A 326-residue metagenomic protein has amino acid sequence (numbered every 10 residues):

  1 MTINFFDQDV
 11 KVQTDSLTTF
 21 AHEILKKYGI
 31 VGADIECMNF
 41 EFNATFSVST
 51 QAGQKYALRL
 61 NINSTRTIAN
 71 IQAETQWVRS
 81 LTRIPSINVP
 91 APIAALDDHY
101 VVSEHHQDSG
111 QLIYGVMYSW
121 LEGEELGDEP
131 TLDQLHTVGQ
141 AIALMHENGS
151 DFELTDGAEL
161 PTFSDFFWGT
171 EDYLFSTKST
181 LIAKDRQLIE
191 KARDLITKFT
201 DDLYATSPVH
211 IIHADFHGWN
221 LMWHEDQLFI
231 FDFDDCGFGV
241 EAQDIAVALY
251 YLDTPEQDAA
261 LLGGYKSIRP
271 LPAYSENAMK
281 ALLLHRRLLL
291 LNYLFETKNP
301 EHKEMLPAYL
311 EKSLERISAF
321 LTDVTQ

Functional and structural regions predicted by a protein language model:
M1-A94, Q227, T325-Q326: Conserved NTP-binding catalytic cores of kinases and kinase-like/nucleotidyltransferase enzymes across multiple kinase
T2-F6, L290-Q326: ATP/Mg2+ or Mg2+-diphosphate-binding catalytic cores that bind nucleotide phosphates or diphosphates via glycine-rich
L17-K27, S150-D156, W168-H213: An alpha-helical support segment within catalytic cores of ATP-dependent transferases
E41-T50, A57, P92, D194-A242: Active-site acidic catalytic loop and adjacent metal/ATP-binding pocket of ATP-dependent phosphoryl transfer enzymes
Q51-E153: ATP-binding pocket architecture of kinase catalytic cores
N63, D98, Q111-D128, E171-T180 (+1 more regions): A glycine-centered beta->alpha junction motif in the catalytic cores of kinase/phosphotransferase enzymes
D133, A273-L282: All-alpha amphipathic helical-bundle segments outside canonical DNA-binding/catalytic cores that form hydrophobic
E241-P270, R286-E301: Active-site activation/catalytic loop segments of kinase-like enzymes and analogous catalytic loops in related
